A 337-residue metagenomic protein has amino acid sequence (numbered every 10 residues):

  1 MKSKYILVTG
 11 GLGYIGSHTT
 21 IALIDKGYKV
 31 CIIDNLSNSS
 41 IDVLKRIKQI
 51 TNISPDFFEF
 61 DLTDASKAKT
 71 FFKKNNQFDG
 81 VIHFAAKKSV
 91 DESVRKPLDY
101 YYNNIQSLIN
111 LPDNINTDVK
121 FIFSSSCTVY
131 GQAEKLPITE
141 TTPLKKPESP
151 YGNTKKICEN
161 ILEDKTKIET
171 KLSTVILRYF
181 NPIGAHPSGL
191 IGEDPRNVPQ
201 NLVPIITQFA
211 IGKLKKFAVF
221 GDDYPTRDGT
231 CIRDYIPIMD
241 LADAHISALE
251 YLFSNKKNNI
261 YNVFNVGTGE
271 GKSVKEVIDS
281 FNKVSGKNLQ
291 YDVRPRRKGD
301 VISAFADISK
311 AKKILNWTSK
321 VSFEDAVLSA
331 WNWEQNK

Functional and structural regions predicted by a protein language model:
K2-G80, V198: N-terminal Rossmann/SDR dinucleotide-binding element
H83, I109-P150, I168, V175: Conserved Rossmann-fold NAD(P)-dependent oxidoreductase catalytic core, especially the SDR/UDP-sugar
V90-Q106, T139-P147: Short alpha-helical oligomerization interface
R95-I122, N160: NAD(P)-cofactor binding segment of oxidoreductase domains
Y101, E148-K156, G192-Q200, P204 (+1 more regions): Short-chain dehydrogenase/reductase
Y130-G131, S149-P150, L172-P199, T226-R227: Flexible, glycine-rich beta-alpha linker
E148-I183, P204-G212: Active-site Tyr-X1-5-Lys
I205, I211-K337: C-terminal substrate-binding subdomain of Rossmann-fold SDR/epimerase-dehydratase oxidoreductases
